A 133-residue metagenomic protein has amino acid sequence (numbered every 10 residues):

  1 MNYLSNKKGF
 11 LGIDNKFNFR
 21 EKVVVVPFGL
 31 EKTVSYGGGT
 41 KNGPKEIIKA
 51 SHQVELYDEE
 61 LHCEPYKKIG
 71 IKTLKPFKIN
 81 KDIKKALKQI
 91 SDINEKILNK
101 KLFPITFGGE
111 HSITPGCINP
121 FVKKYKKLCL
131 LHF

Functional and structural regions predicted by a protein language model:
M1-C129: Metal-dependent C-N hydrolase catalytic cores
